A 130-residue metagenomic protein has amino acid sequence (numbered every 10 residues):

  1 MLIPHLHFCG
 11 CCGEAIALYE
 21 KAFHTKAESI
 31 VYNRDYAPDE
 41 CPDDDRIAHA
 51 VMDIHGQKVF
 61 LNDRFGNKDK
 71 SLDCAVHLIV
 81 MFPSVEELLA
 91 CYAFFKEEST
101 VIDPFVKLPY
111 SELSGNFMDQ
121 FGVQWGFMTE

Functional and structural regions predicted by a protein language model:
M1-I3, D73-H77: Short, solvent-exposed beta-strand edge segments and adjacent coil->beta transition regions
L6-G56: Core segments of cupin and vicinal oxygen chelate
G10, D73-A75, G115: Glycine-centered flexibility motif
E28-S29, A48-D53, D63-K70, V80-E130: Vicinal oxygen chelate
D43, S71-C74: Short glycine/proline-enriched turns and hinge-like loops at secondary-structure junctions
